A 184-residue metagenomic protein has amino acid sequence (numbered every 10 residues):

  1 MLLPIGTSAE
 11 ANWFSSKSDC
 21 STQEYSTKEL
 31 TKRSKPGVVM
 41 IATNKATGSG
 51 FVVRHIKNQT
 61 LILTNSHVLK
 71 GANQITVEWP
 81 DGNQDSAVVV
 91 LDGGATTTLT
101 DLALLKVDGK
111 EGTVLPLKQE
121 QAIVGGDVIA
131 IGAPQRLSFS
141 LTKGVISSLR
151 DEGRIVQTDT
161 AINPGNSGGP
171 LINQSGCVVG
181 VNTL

Functional and structural regions predicted by a protein language model:
L2-S8: C-terminal segment of classical bacterial N-terminal signal peptides
A9-H55, Q59-I62, Q74: N-terminal activation segment of mature serine protease catalytic domains
E24-T31, K35-V38, N65-S66, L102 (+5 more regions): Extracytoplasmic/secreted envelope proteins and their assembly/folding machinery, especially bacterial periplasmic
P36-G37, P134, P164, P170: Proline-centered helix-kink/hinge sites
V38-G48, K57-G132, R136-F139, G153-Q157: Conserved active-site neighborhood of the chymotrypsin/trypsin-like protease fold
F51-V52, I146, A161-T183: Catalytic nucleophile loop of clan PA
V53-H55, V90-G94, A133, L149 (+2 more regions): Residue-level recognition of beta-strand microenvironments
L141-G153: Short, compositionally biased
